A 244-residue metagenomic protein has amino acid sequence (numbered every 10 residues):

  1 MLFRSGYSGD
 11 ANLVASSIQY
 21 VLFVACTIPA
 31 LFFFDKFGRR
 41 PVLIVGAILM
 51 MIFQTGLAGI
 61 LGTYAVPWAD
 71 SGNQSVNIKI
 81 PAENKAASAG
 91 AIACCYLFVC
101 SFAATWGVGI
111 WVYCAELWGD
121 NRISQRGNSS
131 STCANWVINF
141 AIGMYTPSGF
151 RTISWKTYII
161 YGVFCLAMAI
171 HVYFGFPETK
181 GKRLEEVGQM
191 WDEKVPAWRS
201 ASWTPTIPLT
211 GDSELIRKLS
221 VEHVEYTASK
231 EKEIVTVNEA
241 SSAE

Functional and structural regions predicted by a protein language model:
M1-E244: Alpha-helical transmembrane bundle of multi-pass membrane proteins
